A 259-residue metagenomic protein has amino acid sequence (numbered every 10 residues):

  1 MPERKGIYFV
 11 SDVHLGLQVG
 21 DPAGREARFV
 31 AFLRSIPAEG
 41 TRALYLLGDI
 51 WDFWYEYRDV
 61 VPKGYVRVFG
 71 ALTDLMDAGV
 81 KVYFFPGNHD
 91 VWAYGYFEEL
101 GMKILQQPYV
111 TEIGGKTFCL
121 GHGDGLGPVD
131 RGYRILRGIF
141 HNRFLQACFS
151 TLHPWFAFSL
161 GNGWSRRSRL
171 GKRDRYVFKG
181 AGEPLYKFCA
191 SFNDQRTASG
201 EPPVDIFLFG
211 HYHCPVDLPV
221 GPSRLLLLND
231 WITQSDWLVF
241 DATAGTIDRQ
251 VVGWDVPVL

Functional and structural regions predicted by a protein language model:
P2-G6, V10, L15-I113: Core catalytic region of metal-dependent phosphoesterases/phosphodiesterases, especially metallo-beta-lactamase-like
E3-G6, V252-L259: A structural signal for the main folded, soluble domain(s) of proteins
H14, H89, T111, G127 (+3 more regions): Residue-level detector of flexible, active-site-proximal loop/helix-junction positions within diverse enzyme catalytic
L17, W54, W92-A93, G127 (+3 more regions): Hydrophobic positions within alpha-helical membrane elements
G20, V129-G132, P257-L259: A short, polar/proline- and glycine-enriched secondary-structure boundary/capping micro-motif
A38-E39, D52-L75, S168-V204: N-terminal short leaders/motifs
L100-Q106, T117-C119, D124, P128-H141 (+1 more regions): Conserved beta-sheet core of the metallophosphoesterase superfamily
G123-S191: Active-site-proximal loop/helix segment associated with metal-binding centers of metalloenzymes
